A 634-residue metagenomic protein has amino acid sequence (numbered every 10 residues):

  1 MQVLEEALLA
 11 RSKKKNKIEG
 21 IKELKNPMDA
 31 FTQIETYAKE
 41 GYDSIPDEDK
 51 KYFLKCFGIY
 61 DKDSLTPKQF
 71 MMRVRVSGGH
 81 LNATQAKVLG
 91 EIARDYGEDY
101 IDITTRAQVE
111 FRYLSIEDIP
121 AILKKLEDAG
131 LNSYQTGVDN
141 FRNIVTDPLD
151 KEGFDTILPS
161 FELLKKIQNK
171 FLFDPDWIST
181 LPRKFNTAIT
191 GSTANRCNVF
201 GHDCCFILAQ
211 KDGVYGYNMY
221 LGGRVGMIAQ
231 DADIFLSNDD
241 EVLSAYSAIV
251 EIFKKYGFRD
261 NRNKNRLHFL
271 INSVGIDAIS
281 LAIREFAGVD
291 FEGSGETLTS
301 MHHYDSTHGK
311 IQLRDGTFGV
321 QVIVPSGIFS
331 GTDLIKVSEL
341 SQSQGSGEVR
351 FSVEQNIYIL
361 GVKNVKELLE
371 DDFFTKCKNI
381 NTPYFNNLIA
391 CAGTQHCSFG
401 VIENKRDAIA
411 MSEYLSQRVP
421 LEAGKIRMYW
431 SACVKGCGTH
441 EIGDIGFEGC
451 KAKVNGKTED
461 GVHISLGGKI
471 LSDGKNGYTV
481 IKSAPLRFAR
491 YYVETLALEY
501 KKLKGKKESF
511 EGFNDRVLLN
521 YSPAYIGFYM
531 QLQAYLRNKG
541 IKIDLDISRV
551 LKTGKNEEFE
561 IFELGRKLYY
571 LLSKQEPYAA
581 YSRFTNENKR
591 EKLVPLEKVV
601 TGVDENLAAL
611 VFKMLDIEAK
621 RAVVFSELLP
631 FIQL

Functional and structural regions predicted by a protein language model:
Y42-E48, Q69-V214, I323-G456: Small-residue-enriched alpha-helical segments and adjacent helix-cap loops that form tight helix-helix packing
L181-S273, E441, G446-K502: Mobile "lid/hinge" segments at catalytic clefts and subdomain interfaces of large enzymes
G554-E563: Activation loop
S573-P577: Structural helix C-cap motif within protein kinase domains
N588-T601: Short proline-rich PxxP-based motifs
G602-L615: Conserved C-terminal C-lobe helix
L615-E627: A conserved short helix/loop substructure at the end of the activation segment of eukaryotic-like protein kinase domains
